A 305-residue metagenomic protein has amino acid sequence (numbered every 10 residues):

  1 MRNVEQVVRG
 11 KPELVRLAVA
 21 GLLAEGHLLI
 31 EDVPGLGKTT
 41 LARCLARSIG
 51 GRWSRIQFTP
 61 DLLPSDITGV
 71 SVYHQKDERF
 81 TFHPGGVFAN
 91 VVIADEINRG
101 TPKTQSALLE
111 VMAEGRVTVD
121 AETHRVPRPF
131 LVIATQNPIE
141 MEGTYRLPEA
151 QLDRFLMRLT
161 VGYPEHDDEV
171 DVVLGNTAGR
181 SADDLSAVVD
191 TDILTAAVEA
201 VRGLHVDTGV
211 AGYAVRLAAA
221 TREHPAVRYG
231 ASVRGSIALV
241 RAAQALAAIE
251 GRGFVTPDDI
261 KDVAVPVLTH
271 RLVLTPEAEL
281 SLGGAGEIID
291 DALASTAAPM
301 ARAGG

Functional and structural regions predicted by a protein language model:
M1-L36: Pre-Walker A (pre-P-loop) alpha-helix and adjacent loop at the N terminus of AAA/AAA+ ATPase modules, a conserved
L17-A20, Y73-I93, E122: Conserved alpha-helical scaffold flanking the Walker A/P-loop in AAA+ ATPase domains
L22-T59: Walker A/P-loop
D32, D95-E96, A107: Walker B catalytic acidic pair
V33, I67, T135: P-loop (Walker A) phosphate-binding loop of NTP-binding proteins
S48-K76: AAA+/P-loop NTPase substrate/partner-engagement loops
H74-R79, G100-T104, M112-G203, Q244-I249: Canonical AAA+ ATPase core
E223-G305: C-terminal engagement/docking regions of AAA+ P-loop ATPases
